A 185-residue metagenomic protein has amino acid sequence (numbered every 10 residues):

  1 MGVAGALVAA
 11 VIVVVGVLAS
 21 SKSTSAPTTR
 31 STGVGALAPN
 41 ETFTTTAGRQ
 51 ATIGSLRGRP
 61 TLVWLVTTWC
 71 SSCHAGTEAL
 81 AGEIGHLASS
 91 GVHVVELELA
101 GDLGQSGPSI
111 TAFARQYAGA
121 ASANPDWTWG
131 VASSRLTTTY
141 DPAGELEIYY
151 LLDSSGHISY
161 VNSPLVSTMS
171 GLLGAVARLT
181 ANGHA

Functional and structural regions predicted by a protein language model:
M1-A38, H184-A185: N-terminal targeting signals for export/organelle localization
N40-T61, I84-G85: A short beta-strand-turn-helix
G58-T61, S89-V95, N124-W127, E147 (+1 more regions): Loop/turn elements at helix/coil->beta-strand transitions in domains of secreted/extracellular proteins
R59-T61, V66-W69, G101: Short pre-active-site segment immediately N-terminal to redox-active cysteine/selenocysteine motifs in thiol-based
L65-G82: Conserved redox-active cysteine motifs that mediate thiol-disulfide chemistry, especially di-cysteine Cys-X(1-2)-Cys
G91-G107, S122-S134: Thiol-based oxidoreductase modules, predominantly thioredoxin-like and allied folds used for disulfide exchange
T111-S154: Short, internal strand/loop/helix patches that form the active-site neighborhood or redox-interaction surface
E145-A185: Thiol-/selenol-based redox modules, centered on thioredoxin-like and closely related oxidoreductase domains
